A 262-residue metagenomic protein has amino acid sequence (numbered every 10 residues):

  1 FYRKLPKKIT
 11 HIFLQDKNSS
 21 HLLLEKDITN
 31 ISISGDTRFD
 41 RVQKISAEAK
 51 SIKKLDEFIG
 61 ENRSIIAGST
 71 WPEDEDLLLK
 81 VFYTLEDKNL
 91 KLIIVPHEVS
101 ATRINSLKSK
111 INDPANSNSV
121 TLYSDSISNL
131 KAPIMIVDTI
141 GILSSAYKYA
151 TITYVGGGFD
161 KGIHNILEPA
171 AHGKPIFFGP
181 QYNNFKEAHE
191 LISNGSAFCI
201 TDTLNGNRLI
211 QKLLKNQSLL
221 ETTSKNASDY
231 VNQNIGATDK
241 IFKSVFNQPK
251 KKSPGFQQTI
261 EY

Functional and structural regions predicted by a protein language model:
F1-Y262: Nucleotide-activated sugar donor-binding and catalytic core shared by glycosyltransferases and related lipid-linked
